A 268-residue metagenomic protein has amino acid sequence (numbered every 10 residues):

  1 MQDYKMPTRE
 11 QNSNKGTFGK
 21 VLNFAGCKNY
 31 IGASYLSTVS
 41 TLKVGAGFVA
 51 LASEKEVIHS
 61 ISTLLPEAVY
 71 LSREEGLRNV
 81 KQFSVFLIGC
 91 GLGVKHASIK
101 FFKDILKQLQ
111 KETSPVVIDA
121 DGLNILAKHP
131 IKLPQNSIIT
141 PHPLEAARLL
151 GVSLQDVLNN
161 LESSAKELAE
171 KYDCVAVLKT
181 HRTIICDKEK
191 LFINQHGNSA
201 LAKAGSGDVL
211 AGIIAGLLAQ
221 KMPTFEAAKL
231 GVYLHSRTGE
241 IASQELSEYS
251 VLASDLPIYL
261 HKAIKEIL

Functional and structural regions predicted by a protein language model:
M1-V117, N124-I138, A147-L268: Small-residue (G/A/S/T)-rich helix-start motifs and N-terminal tracts that mark the onset
